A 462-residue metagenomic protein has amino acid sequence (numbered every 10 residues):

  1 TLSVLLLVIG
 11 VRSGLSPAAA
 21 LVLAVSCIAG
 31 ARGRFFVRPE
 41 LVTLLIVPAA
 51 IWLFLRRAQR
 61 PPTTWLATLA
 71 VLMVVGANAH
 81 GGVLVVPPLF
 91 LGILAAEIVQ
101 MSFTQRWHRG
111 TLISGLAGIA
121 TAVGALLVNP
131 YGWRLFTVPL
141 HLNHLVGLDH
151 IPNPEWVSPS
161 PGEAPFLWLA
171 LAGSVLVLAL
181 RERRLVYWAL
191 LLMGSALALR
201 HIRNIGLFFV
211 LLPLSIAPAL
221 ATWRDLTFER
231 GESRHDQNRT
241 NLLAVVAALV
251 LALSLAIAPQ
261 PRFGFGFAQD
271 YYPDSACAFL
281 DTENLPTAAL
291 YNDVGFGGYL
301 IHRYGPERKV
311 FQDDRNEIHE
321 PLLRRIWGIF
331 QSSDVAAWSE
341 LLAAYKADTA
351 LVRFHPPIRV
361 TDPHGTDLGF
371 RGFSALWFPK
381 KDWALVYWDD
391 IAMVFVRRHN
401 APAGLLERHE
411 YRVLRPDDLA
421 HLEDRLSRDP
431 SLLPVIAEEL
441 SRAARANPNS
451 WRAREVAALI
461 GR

Functional and structural regions predicted by a protein language model:
S3-A29, L44-L45: Transmembrane-helix signature of polytopic, membrane-embedded enzymes that assemble or transfer cell-envelope glycans
L5, G81-R181, F209: Transmembrane catalytic cores of multi-pass membrane glycosyltransferases and polysaccharide-assembly enzymes
C27-A31, L53, W65-G81, F90 (+2 more regions): Membrane-interface alpha helices of multi-pass inner-membrane proteins
R34-V42: Short acidic/glycine- and proline-prone juxtamembrane loop motifs at membrane-interface regions of multi-pass membrane
A50-W65, G173-R181: Membrane-interface transmembrane helices that cradle and orient dolichyl/undecaprenyl
R56-V74, R109-A117, W188-L192: Short hydrophobic alpha-helices at membrane interfaces in multi-pass membrane enzymes
I119-T121, L214-A217, W223-I257: Signature aromatic-anchored transmembrane alpha helix within multi-pass, membrane-resident enzymes that catalyze glycan
A258-Y299, G305, K309-F311, N316-R462: C-terminal luminal/periplasmic domains and tails of membrane-associated envelope-modifying transferases
